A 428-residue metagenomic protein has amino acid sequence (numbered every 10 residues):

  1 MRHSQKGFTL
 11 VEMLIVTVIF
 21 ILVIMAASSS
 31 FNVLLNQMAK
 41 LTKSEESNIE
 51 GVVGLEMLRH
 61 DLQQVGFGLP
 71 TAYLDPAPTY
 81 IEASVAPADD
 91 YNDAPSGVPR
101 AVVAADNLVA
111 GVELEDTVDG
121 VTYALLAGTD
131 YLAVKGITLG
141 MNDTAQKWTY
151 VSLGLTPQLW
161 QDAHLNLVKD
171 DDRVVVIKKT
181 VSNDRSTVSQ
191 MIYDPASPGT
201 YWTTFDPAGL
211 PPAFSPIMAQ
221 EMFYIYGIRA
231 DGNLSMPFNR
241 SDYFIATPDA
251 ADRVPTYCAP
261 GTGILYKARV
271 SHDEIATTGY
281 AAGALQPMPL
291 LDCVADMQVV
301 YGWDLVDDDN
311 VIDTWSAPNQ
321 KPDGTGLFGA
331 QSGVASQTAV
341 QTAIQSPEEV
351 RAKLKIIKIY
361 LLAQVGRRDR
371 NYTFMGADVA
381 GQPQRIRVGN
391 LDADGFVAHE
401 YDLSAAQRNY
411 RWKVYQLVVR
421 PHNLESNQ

Functional and structural regions predicted by a protein language model:
S4-R59, Q63-V65, Q428: Aliphatic-rich helix starts adjacent to a transmembrane/signal segment
E56-I356, Y360, G366-R411, Q416 (+1 more regions): N-terminal pilin/flagellin-like segments and related low-complexity appendage regions
